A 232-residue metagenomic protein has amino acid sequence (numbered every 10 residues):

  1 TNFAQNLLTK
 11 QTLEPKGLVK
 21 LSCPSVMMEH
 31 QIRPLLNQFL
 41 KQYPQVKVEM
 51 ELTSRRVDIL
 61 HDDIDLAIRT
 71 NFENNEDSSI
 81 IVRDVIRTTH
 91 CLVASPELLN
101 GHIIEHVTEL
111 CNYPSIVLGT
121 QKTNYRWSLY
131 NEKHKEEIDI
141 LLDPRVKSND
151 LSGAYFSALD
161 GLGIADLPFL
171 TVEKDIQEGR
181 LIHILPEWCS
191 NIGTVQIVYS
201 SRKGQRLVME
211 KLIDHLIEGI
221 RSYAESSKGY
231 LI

Functional and structural regions predicted by a protein language model:
T1-T12, Y223, S227: Alpha-helical linker/hinge and terminal dimerization helices associated with HTH transcriptional regulators
L7, S22, E49-T53, Y130 (+2 more regions): Solvent-exposed beta-strand sheet faces enriched in polar/charged residues
K16-D77, Y230-I232: Central regulatory/effector-binding core of bacterial HTH transcription factors
K20-S22, A67, I116, A165 (+1 more regions): Short, well-ordered beta-strand segments
Q45, F169-K174, E178, W188-I232: C-terminal effector-binding regulatory domain of bacterial HTH transcription factors
E51-S148: Acidic, Gly/Pro-rich loop/turn segments at junctions of secondary structure
N75-V82, D175-L185: Ligand-binding "clamshell"
E136-H183, S190, Q205: Hydrophobic hinge/microswitch elements
